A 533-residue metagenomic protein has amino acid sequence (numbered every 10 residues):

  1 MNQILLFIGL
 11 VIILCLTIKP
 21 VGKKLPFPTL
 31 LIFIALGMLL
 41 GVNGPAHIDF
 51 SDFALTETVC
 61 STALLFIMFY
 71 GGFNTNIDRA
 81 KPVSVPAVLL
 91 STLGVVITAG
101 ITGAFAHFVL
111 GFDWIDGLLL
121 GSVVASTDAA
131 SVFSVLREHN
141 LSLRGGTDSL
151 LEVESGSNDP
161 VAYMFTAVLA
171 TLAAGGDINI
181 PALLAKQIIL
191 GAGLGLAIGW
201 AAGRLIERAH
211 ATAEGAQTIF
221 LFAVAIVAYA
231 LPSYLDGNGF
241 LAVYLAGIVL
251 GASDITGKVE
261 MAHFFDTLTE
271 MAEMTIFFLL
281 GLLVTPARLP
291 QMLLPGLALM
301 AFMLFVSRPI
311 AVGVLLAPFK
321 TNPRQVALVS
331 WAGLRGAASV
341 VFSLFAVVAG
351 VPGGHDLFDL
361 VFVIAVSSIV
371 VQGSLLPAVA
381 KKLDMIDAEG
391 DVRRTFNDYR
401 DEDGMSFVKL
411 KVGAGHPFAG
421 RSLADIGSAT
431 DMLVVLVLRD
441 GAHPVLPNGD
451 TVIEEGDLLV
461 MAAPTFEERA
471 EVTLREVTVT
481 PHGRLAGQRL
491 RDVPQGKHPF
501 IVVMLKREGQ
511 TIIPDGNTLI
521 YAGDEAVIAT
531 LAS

Functional and structural regions predicted by a protein language model:
M1-E389, E402: Transmembrane helical cores of multi-pass secondary ion antiporters/exchangers
I310, A317-R324, L328, A338 (+1 more regions): Cytosolic regulatory regions of ion transport systems
